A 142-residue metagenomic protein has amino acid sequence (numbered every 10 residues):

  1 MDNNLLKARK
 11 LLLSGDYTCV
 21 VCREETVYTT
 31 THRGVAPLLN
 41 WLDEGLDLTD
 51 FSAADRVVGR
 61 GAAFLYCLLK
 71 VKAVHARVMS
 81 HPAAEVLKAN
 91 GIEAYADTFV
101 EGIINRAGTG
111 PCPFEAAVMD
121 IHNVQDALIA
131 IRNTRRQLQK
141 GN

Functional and structural regions predicted by a protein language model:
M1-R77, D97-V100, I104-P113, A117: Conserved mixed alpha/beta catalytic, RNA-binding, or beta-rich assembly cores of soluble enzyme, regulatory
L69-K72, P82-N142: C-terminal binding/interaction regions
